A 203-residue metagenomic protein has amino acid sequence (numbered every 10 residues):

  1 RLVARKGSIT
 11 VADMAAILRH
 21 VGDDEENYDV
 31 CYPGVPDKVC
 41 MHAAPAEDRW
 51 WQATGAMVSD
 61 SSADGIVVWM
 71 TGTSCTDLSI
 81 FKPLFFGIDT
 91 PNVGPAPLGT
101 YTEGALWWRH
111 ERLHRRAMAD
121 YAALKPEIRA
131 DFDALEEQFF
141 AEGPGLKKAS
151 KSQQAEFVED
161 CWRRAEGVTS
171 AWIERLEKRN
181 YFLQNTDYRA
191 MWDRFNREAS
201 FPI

Functional and structural regions predicted by a protein language model:
R1-I203: C-terminus-biased signal that marks the final domain/tail of proteins
